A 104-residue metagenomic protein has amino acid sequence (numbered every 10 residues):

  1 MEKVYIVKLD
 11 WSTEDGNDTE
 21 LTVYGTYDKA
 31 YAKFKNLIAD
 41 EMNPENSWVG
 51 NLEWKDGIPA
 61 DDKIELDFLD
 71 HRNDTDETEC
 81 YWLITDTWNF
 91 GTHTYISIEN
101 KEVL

Functional and structural regions predicted by a protein language model:
M1-E20: Short aromatic-glycine-(Arg/Gly/Cys) micro-motifs in beta-strand/loop hairpins
V4, A30, K101-E102: N-terminal cationic leader/targeting segments used for protein routing and processing
S12, G25-E45: A short, charged, amphipathic alpha-helix used as a generic interaction element across diverse proteins
D15, Y31-A32, T92, L104: Residues in flexible loops and secondary-structure boundaries
T19-T22, T94: Short beta-strand segments
T22-G25, E102-L104: Generic detection of short hydrophobic beta-strand segments and adjacent strand-loop junctions
A39-L104: Short, mixed-charge low-complexity intrinsically disordered segments
